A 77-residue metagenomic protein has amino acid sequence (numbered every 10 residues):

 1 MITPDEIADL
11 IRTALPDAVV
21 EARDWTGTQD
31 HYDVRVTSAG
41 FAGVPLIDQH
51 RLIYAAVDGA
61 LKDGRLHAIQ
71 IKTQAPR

Functional and structural regions predicted by a protein language model:
M1-V19: N-proximal, solvent-exposed amphipathic alpha-helical segments enriched in charged/polar residues
I2, Q29, V44: Residues that form or flank phosphate/diphosphate-binding pockets in enzymes that use nucleotide phosphates
I7, V20, V34-V36, I53: Hydrophobic aliphatic residue packing
T13, W25-G27, K62: Sterically constrained small-residue positions within well-ordered secondary structures of folded domains
D17-D33: Short edge beta-strands and adjacent turn/loop segments
W25, T37, K72-P76: Short loop/turn motifs enriched for small/polar and acidic residues
R35-D48: A short interface-forming secondary-structure element
I47-R77: C-terminal structural segments of small proteins and small subunits
